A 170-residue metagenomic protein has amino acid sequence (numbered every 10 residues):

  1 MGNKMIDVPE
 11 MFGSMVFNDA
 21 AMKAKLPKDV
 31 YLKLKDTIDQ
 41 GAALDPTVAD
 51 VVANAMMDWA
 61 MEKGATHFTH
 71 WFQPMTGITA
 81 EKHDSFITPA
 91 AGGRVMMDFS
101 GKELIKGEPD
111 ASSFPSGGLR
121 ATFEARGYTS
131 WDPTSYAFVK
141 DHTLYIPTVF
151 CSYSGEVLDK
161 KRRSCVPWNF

Functional and structural regions predicted by a protein language model:
G2-M22, K28, H142, I146-V166: Metal-cofactor-binding active-site regions of metalloenzymes
N3-G101, I105-R126, P133: Histidine/acidic residue-rich metal-binding segments in metalloenzymes
E103-F170: Flexible C-terminal active-site loop/helix
